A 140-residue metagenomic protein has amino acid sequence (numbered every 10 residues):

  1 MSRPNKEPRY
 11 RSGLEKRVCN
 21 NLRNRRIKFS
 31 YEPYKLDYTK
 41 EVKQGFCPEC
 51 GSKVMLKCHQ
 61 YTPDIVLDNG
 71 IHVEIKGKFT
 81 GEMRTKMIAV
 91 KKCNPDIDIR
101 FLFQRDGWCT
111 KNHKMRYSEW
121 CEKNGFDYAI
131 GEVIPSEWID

Functional and structural regions predicted by a protein language model:
M1-D140: Nucleic-acid endo/exonuclease domains
